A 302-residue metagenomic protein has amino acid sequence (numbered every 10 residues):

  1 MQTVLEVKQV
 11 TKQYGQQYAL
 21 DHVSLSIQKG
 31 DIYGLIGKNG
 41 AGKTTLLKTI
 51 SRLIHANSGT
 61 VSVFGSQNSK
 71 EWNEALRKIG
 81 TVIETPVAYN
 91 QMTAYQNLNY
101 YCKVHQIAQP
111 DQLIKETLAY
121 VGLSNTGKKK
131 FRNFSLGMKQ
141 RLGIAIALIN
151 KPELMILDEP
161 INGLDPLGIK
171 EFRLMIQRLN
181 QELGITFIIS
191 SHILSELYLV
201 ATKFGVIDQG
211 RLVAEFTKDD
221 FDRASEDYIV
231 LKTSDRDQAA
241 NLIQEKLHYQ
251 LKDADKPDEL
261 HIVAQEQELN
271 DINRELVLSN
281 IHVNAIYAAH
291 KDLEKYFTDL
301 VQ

Functional and structural regions predicted by a protein language model:
M1-T3: Primarily ABC-family ATPase nucleotide-binding module
L5, K12-I189, L194-D208, L212-A214: ABC transporter nucleotide-binding domains
K29, A94, K218, H290-L293: Structural motif detector for alpha-helix initiation sites
H55, F221-A224, K252-A254: Short, flexible turn/loop "capping" segments at secondary-structure junctions
I176, L300-V301: Hydrophobic aliphatic residues
R211-K232: Conserved beta-strand-loop-alpha-helix hinge in the C-terminal portion of ABC ATPase nucleotide-binding domains
D227-L300: Short, charged/small-residue-rich alpha-helical element at the C-terminal edge of ABC transporter nucleotide-binding
